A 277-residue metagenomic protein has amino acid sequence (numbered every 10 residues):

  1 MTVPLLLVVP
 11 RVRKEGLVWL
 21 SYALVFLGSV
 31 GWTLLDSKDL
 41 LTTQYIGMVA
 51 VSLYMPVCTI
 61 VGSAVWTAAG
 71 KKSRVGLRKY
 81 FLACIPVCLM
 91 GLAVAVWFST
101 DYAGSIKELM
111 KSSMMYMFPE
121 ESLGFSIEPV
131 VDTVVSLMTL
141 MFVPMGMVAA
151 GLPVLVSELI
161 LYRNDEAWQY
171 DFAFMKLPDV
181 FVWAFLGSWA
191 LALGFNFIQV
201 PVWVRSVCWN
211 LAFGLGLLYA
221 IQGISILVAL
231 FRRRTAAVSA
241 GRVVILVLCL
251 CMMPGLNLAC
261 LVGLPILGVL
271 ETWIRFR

Functional and structural regions predicted by a protein language model:
T2-V61, L267-G268: Alpha-helical membrane segments and adjacent membrane-interface helices in multi-pass membrane proteins
L7-Y22, A69-V75, A229-A237, F276-R277: Membrane-helix interface "capping/anchor" motifs
W19-S29, K79-C88, S239-C251, P265-G268: Central hydrophobic cores of alpha-helical transmembrane segments in multi-pass integral membrane proteins
L24-D36, L89-A93, S188-G194, L246-G255 (+1 more regions): Aromatic-anchored segments of alpha-helical transmembrane domains
K38-M138: Membrane-interface helix-loop-helix junctions at boundaries between adjacent transmembrane segments
W97, S122-Y170: Selected alpha-helical membrane-embedding segments in polytopic membrane proteins
A167-I226: Small-residue-rich helix-loop
P201-R277: Long, positively charged, glycine-interspersed low-complexity recognition regions
